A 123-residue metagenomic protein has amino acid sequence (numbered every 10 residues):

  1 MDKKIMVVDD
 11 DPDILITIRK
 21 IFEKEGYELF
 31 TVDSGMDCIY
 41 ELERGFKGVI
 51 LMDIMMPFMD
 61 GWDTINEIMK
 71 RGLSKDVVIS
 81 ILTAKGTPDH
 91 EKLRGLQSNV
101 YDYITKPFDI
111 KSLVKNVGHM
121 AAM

Functional and structural regions predicted by a protein language model:
I16-K24: Charged docking surfaces used in two-component/phosphorelay signaling
T31-Y40, G61-D63: Helix N-cap/capping motif at the beta->alpha junctions
E43-G45, M69-D76, S98: Conserved phosphotransfer cores of two-component systems
F46-L51: Active-site beta3 strand of CheY-like receiver
D53, T83: Active-site residues of response regulator receiver
M56: Receiver (REC) domain active-site loop signature in two-component systems and cognate sites in sensor histidine kinases
D63, G86-Y103, K111, K115 (+1 more regions): Alpha4 helix (beta4-alpha4-beta5 surface) of REC/receiver domains from two-component response regulators
K106: A Lys-centered signature of the CheY-like receiver
